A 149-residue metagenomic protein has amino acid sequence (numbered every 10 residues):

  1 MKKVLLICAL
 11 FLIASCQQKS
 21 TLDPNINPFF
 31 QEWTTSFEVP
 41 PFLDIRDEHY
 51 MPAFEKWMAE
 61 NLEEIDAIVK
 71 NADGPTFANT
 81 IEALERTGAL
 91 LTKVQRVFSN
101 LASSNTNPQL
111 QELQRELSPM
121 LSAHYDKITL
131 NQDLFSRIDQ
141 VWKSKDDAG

Functional and structural regions predicted by a protein language model:
V4-I13: Sec-dependent N-terminal signal peptides
C16-G149: Zn2+-dependent metallopeptidase catalytic domains
